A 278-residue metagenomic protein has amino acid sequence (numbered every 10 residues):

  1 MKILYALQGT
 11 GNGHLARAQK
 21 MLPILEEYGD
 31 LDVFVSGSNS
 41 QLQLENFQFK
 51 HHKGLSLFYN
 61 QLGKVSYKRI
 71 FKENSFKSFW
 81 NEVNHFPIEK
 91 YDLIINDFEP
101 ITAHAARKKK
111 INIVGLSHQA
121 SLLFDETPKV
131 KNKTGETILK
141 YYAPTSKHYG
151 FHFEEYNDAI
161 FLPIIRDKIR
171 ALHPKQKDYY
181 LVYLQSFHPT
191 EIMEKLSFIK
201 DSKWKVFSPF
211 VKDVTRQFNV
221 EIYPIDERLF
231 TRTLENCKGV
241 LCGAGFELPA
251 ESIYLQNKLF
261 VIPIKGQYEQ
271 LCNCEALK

Functional and structural regions predicted by a protein language model:
Y5-G9, L31-K77: Conserved nucleotide-sugar phosphate-binding/catalytic loop shared by glycosyltransferases and other
A6-Q19: A short, glycine/small-residue-rich beta-strand->loop->alpha-helix junction that serves as a flexible
K64-L93, F98-I101: Conserved nucleotide-sugar donor-binding subdomain of glycosyltransferases
N81-H85, R216-L255: Donor nucleotide-activated moiety binding/catalytic core segment of transferases that use nucleotide-activated donors
R107-F124: Active-site proximal beta-strand in glycosyltransferases
F124-P189, V206-P209, L229: A nucleotide-sugar donor-handling region in carbohydrate enzymes
I192-P224: Catalytic donor nucleotide-activated moiety binding site of glycosyltransferases and closely related
L248-P249, I253-K278: Catalytic binding pocket for nucleotide-activated donors in carbohydrate/polymer assembly enzymes
